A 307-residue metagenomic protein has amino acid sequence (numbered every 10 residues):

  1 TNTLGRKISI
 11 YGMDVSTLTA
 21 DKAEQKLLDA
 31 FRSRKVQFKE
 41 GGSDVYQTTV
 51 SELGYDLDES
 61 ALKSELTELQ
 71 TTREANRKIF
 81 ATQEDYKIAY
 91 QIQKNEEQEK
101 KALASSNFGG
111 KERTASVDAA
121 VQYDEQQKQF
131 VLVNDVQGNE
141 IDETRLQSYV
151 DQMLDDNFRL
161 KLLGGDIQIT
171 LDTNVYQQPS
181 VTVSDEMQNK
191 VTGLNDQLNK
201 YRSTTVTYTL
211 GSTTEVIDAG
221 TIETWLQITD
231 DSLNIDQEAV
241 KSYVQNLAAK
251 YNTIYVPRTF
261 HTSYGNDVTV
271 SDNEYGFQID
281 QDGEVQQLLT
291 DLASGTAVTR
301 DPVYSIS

Functional and structural regions predicted by a protein language model:
T1-S307: Surface-exposed, secretory/extracytoplasmic low-complexity segments enriched in Ser/Thr/Asn/Gly/Pro
